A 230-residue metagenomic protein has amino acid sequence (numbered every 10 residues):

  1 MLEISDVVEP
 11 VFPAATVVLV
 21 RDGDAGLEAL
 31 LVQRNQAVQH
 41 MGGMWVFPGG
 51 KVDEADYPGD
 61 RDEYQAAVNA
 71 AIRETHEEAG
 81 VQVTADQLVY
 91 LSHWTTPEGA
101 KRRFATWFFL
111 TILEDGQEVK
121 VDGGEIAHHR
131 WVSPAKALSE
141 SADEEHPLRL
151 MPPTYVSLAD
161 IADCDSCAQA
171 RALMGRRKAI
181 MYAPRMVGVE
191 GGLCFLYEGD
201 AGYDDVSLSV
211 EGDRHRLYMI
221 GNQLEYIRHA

Functional and structural regions predicted by a protein language model:
M1-I126, V132-A230: N-terminal leader/linker segments that precede catalytic domains of diphosphate-processing enzymes
